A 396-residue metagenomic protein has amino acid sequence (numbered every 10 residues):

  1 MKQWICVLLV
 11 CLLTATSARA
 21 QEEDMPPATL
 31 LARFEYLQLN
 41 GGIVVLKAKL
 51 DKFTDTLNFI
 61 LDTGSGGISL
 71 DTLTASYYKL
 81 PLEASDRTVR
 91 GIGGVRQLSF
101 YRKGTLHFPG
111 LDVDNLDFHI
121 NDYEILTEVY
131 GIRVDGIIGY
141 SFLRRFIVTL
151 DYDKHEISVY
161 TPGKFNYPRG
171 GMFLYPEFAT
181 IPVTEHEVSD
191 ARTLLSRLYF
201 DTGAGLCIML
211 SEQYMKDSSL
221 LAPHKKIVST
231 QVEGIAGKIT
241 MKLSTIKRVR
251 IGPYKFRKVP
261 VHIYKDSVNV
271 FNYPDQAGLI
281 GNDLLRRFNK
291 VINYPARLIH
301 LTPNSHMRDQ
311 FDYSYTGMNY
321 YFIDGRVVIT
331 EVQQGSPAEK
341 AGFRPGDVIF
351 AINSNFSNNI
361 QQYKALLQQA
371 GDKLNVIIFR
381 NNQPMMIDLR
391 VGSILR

Functional and structural regions predicted by a protein language model:
M1-P26: Bacterial Sec-dependent N-terminal signal peptides
A18-R396: Pepsin/retropepsin-fold aspartyl endopeptidases
